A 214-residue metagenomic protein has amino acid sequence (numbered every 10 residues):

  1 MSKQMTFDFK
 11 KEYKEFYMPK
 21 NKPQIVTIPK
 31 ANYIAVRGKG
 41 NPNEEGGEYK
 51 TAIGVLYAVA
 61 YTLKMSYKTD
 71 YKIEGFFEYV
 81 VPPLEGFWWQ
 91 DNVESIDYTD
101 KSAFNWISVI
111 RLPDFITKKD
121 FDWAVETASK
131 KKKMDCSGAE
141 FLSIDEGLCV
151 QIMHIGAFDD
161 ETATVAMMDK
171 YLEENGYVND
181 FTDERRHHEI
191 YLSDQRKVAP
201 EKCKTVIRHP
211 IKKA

Functional and structural regions predicted by a protein language model:
M1-A214: A solvent-exposed interaction/effector surface
